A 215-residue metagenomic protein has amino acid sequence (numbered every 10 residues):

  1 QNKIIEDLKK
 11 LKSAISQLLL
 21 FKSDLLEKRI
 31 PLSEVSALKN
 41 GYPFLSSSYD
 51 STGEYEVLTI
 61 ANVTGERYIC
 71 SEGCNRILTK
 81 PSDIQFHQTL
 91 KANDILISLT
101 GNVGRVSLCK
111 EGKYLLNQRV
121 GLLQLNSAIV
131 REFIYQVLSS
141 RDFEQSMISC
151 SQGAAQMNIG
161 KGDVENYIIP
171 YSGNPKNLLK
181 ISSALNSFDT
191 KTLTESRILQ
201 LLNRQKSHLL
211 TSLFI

Functional and structural regions predicted by a protein language model:
Q1-K3, D7, S16-L20, N158 (+3 more regions): A structural feature that tracks compact, well-ordered secondary-structure segments with a strong bias toward
D7-K10, A14, L18-P43, N166 (+1 more regions): Non-catalytic DNA-recognition/assembly elements of restriction-modification systems
I30-S33, A61, Q118, R141 (+1 more regions): Structural detector for helix-capping/boundary residues
S33-S48, A61-A92: Sequence-specific dsDNA recognition surfaces
T59-I60, R76-S139: A short beta-sheet element
L99, Y114-G121, E132, Q152-K176: A short glycine-rich beta-alpha junction/loop motif
E132-G153: Glycine- and charge-enriched low-complexity intrinsically disordered segments
